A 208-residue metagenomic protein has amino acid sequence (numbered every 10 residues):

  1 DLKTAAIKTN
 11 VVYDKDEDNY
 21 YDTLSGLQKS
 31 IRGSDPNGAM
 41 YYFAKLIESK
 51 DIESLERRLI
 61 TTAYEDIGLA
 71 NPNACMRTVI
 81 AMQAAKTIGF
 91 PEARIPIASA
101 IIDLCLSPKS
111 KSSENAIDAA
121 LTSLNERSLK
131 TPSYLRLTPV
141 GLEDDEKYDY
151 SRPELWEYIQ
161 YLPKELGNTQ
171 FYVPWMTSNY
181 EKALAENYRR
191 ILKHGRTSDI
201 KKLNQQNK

Functional and structural regions predicted by a protein language model:
D1-Y13, S54-L59, N115-L121, T131-Y134: Conserved C-terminal helix/linker of AAA+ ATPases
K3, I7-K45, R57-R58: Conserved helicase/translocase motor-coupling segment
T4, D22, G26, Y41 (+5 more regions): Amphipathic alpha-helical interaction segments
D18, G33, K50-E53, P72: Alpha-helix N-cap/helix-start motif at coil-to-helix transitions, marked by capping-box chemistry
I31-G38, I47-K50, G89-E92, M176: Short helix-adjacent coil turns
K45-T61, G68-A70: Short, charge-rich amphipathic alpha-helical segments embedded in non-transmembrane helical bundles/solenoids
D66-K208: Alpha-helical, coiled-coil/dimerization segments enriched in small aliphatic residues
